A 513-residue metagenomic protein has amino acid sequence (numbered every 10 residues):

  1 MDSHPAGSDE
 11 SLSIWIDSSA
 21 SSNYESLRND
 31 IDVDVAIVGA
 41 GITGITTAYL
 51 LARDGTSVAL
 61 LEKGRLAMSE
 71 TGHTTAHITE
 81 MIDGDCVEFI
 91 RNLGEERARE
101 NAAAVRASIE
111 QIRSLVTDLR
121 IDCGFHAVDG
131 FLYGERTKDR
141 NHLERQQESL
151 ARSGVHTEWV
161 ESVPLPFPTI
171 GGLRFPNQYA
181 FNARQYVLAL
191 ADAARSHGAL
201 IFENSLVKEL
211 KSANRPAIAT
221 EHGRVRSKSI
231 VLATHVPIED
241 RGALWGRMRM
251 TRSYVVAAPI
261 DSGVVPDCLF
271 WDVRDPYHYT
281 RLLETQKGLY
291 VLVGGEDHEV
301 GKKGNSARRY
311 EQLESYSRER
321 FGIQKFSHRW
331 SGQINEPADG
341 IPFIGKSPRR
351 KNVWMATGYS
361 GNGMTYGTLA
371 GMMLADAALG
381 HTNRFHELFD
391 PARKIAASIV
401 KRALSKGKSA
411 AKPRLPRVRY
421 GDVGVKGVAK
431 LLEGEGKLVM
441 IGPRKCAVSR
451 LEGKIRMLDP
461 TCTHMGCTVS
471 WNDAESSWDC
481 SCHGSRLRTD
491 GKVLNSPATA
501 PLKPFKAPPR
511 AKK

Functional and structural regions predicted by a protein language model:
M1-V35, R53, K492, T499-F505 (+1 more regions): Extreme N-terminal leader/targeting segments of oxidoreductases
D2-S18, G84-I90, R113-A189: Flavin (FAD/FMN) cofactor-binding and adjacent substrate-gating region of FAD-dependent oxidoreductase domains
V33-L60: N-terminal Rossmann-like FAD-binding beta1-loop-alpha1 element of flavoenzymes
R53-H73: Glycine-rich FAD pyrophosphate-binding loop
N141, E148-S153, G172-K228: Helical element adjacent to the flavin cofactor pocket in flavoenzyme catalytic cores
E209-L283, P416: Flavin-dependent oxidoreductases
V256, L438-K512: Rieske [2Fe-2S] iron-sulfur-binding domain
R274-D275, E299-A403, L458: C-terminal catalytic lobe of FAD-dependent flavoproteins
